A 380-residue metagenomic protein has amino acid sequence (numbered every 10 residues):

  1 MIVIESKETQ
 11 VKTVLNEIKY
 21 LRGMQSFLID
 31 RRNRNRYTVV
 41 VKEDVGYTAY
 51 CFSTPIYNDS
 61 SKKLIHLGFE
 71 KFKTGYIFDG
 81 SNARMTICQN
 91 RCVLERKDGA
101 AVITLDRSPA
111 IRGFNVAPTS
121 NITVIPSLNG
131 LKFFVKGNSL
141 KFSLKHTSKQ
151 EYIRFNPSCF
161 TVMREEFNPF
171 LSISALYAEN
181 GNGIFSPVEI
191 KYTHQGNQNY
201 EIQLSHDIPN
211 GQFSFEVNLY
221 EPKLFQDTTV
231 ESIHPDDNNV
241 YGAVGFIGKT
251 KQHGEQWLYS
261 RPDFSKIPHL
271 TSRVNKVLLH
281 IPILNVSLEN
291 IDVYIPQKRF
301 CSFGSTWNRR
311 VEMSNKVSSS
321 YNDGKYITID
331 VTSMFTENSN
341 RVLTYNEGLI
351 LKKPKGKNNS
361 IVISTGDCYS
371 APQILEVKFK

Functional and structural regions predicted by a protein language model:
M1-E221, Y369: Residues that cap or anchor secondary-structure elements
S108-I111, P209-P268, N290-I291, I295-C301 (+2 more regions): Flexible, small-residue-rich N-terminal segments that precede or flank a structured functional core
R112, V135, L144, I202 (+6 more regions): Residue-level detector of buried hydrophobic side-chain packing in well-ordered secondary-structure elements
N121-T123, L131-F134, F142, L204-H206 (+3 more regions): Beta-strand-rich interaction surfaces with strong enrichment in secreted/lumenal proteins
K145-H146, F155-S158, P262, L270-V286: A short beta-strand element within beta-rich, extracytoplasmic domains of secreted/secretory-pathway proteins
Q195-G196, P209, K251-H253, S318-K325: Short proline/glycine- and polar residue-rich coil/turn motifs
H269-V274, T336-N346: Short glycine/proline/serine/threonine-rich loop/turn segments at secondary-structure transition edges
N285-L343, C368: Beta-strand-rich interaction/scaffold domains
